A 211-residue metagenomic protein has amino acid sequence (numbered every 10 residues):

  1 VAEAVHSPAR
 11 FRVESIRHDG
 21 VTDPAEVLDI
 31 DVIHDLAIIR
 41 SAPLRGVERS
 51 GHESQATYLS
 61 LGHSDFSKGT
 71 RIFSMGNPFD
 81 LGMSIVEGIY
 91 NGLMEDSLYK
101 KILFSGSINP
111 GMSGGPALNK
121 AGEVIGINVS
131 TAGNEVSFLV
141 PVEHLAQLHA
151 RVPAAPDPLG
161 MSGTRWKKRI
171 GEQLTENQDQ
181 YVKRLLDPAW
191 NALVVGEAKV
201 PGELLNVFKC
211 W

Functional and structural regions predicted by a protein language model:
V1-H34, S41-L44: Catalytic-histidine neighborhood of serine endopeptidases, predominantly the chymotrypsin-like S1/PA family
A4, N77, V129-S130: Short, surface-exposed secondary-structure boundary micro-motifs
S7-R10, G20-T22, V32-L36, S67-G69 (+6 more regions): Extracytoplasmic
A25, V47, I127-V195: C-terminal cap/linker of serine protease catalytic domains
E26-L28, L44-P78: Active-site substrate-binding loop(s) of clan PA
A42-Y58, L81-P156: Active-site region of chymotrypsin-like
N206-W211: Secretory pathway targeting signatures of secreted, lumenal, and periplasmic proteins
